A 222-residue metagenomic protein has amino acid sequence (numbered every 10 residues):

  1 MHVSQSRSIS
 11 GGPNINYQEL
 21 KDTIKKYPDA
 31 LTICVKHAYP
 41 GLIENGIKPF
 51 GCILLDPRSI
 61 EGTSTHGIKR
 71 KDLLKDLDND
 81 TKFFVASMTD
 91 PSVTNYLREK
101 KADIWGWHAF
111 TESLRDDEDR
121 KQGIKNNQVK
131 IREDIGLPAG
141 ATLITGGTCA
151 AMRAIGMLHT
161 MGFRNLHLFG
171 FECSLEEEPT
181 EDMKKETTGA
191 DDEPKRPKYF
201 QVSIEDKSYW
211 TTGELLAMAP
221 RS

Functional and structural regions predicted by a protein language model:
M1-S222: Metal-ion/cofactor- or nucleotide/acyl-coenzyme-handling active-site neighborhoods
